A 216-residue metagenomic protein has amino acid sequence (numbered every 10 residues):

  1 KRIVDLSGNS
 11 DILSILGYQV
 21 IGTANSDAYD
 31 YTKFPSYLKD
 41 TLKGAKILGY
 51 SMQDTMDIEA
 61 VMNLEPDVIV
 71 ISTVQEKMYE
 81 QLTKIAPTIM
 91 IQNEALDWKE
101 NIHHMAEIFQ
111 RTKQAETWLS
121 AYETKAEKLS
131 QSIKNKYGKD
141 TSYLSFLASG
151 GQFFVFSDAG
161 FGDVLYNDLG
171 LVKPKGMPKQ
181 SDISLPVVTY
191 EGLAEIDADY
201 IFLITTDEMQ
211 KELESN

Functional and structural regions predicted by a protein language model:
L6, T23, F146, L203-I204: Short hydrophobic segments within beta-strands
L6-A60: A short, structured surface patch at a secondary-structure boundary
S7-S10, S14, I58, E76-Y79 (+9 more regions): Extracytoplasmic/secreted envelope proteins and their assembly/folding machinery, especially bacterial periplasmic
N9-D11, S26-Y29, V68, Q75-K77 (+3 more regions): Solvent-exposed loop/turn segments at secondary-structure junctions within structured extracellular/periplasmic domains
D30-T32, Y79, K99-E100, T124 (+2 more regions): Short secondary-structure boundary/hinge segments and terminal tails
Y37-M90, Y137-S142, F154-N216: Binding-cleft/active-site segments that stabilize strongly anionic ligands or cofactors
Q81-G150: Extracytoplasmic substrate-binding proteins
